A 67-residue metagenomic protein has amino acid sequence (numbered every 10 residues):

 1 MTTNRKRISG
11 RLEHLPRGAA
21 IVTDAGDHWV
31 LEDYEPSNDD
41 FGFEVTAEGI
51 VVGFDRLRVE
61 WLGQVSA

Functional and structural regions predicted by a protein language model:
T2, D39-F41: A generic structural micro-feature
T2-L15, G49: Structural detector for short beta-strands of small beta-barrel domains
G10, G42-L57: Flexible glycine-rich surface loops and low-complexity tracts that mediate binding to linear polymers
E13, E32, E48, E60-L62: A structural detector for beta-sheet-dominated domains
L15-I21: Short aromatic-glycine-enriched beta-strand elements
V22-T23, E60: Beta-strand residues in well-ordered beta-sheet regions across diverse protein folds
G26-N38: Beta-strand/loop nucleic-acid-binding surfaces
F54-A67: C-terminal structural segments of small proteins and small subunits
